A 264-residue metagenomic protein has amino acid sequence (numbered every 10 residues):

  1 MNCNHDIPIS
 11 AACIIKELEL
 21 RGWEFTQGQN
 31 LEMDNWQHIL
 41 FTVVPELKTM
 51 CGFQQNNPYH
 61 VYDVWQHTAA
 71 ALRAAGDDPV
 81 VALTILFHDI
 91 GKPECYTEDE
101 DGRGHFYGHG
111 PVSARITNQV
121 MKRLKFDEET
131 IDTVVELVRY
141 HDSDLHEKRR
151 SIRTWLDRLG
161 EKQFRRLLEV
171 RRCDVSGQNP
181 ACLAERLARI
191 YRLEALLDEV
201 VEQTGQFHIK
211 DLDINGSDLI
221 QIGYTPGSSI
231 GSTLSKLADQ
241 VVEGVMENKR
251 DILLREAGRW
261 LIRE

Functional and structural regions predicted by a protein language model:
M1-I14, L18, W23-L31, T42 (+2 more regions): Charged substrate- and nucleic-acid-binding regions of tRNA-handling and nucleotidyl-transfer enzymes, centered on
N2-H105: Acidic/His-rich, divalent-metal-binding segments that scaffold phosphate/diphosphate chemistry
C13, A70, I85, T133-L137 (+3 more regions): Amphipathic alpha-helical interaction segments
Q37, G52, E136-R139, R172 (+3 more regions): Short amphipathic alpha-helical surface patches that mediate protein-protein
T42, R73-R186: Divalent metal-dependent catalytic cores for phosphoryl transfer on phosphate-bearing substrates
H60-D63, G108-R115, D144-E147, H208-N215 (+1 more regions): Short acidic alpha-helix initiation/capping motifs at coil-to-helix transition points, especially at protein N-termini
V64, A69, Y140-D157, D211-Q221: Generic detector of solvent-exposed, compositionally biased contiguous segments
H67, T130, P226-S229: Helical mechanochemical/support elements of P-loop NTPase systems and associated helical scaffolds
